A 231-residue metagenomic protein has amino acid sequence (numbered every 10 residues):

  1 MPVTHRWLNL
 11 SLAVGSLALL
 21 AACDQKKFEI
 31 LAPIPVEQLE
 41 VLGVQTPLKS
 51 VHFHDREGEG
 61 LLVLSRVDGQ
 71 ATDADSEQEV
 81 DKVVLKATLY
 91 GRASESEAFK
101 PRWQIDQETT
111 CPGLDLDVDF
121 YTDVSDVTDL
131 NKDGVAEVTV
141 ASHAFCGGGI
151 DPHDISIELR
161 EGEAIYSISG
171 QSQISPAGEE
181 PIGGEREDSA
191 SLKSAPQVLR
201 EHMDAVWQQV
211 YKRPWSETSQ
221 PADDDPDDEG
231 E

Functional and structural regions predicted by a protein language model:
M1-L12: Bacterial N-terminal signal peptides that target proteins for export
V14-A22: Hydrophobic h-region of N-terminal signal peptides that target proteins for export in Gram-negative bacteria
A22-R56, H153-I155, R160-E231: Acidic, small-residue rich beta-repeat scaffolds with periodic aromatic anchors
K49-E57, V124-K132: Structural signature of eukaryotic scaffold interfaces centered on beta-propeller domains
E57-S65, N131-S142: Acidic/hydrophobic-patterned starts of short beta strands in beta-sheet-rich repeat architectures
A71-D81, L114-V118, F145-D151: Short consensus segments that form the blades of beta-propeller domains, in both extracellular/periplasmic
P101-D117, S175-D188: Surface-exposed loop and turn segments in beta-propeller and other repeat-based domains that flank or scaffold
D126-A136, R160-I165: A short, structured loop/turn motif at beta-sheet edges
